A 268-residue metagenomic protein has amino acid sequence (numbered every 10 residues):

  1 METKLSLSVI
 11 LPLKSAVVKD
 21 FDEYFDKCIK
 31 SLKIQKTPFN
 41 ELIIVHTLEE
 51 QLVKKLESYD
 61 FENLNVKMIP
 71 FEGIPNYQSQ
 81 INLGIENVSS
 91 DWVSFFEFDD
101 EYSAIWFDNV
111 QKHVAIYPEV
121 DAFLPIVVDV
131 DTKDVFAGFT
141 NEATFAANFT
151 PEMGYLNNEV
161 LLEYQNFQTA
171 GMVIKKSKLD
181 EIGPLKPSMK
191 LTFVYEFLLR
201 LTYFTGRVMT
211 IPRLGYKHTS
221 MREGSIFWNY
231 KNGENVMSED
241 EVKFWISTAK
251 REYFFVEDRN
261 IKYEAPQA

Functional and structural regions predicted by a protein language model:
K27-F39: Short, acidic, metal-binding catalytic loop of nucleotide-sugar glycosyltransferases
F39-E49, I69-F71: Short beta-strand/loop segment that forms part of the nucleotide-sugar
F71-V88: Glycine-rich, basic loop-to-helix element that forms the pyrophosphate-binding segment of sugar-nucleotide handling
V93: Short aromatic/hydrophobic "clamp" motif used to bind/position activated sugar donors
I105-E142: Conserved donor NDP-sugar-binding/catalytic core segment of glycosyltransferases
A137-T140, S188-K190, G206-R207, I211-K243: Nucleotide-sugar-dependent glycosyltransferase catalytic core
N141-Y164: Short, flexible, basic/aromatic active-site loop/helix in glycosyltransferases
K190-F197: Acidic donor-binding loop at a coil-to-helix junction in glycosyltransferase catalytic cores that engages
